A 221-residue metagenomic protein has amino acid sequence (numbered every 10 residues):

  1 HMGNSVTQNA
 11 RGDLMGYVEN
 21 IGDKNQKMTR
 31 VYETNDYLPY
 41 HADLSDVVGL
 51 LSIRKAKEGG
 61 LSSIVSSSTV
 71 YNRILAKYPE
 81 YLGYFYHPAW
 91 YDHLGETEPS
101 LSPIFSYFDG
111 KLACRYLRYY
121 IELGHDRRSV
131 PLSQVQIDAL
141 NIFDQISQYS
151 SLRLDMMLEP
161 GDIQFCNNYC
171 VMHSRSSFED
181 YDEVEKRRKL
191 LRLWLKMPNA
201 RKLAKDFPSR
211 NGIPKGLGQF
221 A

Functional and structural regions predicted by a protein language model:
H1-M2, S147: Hydrophobic, Leu/Ile/Phe/Ala-enriched alpha-helical segments that form helix-helix packing faces
M2-D13: Short secondary-structure capping/junction motifs at helix and strand boundaries
G12-P160, Q164-A221: Active-site environment of non-heme Fe oxygenases that use a 2-His-1-carboxylate facial triad
